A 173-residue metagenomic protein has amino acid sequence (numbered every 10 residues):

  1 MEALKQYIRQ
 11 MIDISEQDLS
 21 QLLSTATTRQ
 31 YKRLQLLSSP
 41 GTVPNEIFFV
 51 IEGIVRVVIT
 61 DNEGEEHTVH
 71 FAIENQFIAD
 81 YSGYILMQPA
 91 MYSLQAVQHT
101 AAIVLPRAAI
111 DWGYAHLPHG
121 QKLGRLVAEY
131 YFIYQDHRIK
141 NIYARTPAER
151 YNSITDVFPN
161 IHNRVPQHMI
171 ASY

Functional and structural regions predicted by a protein language model:
M1, A109-I110, G124, Y131-I133: Alpha-helical bundle regulatory/interaction domains
M1-T27: Cyclic nucleotide-binding regulatory module and flanking cytosolic helices
L4-K5, Y131-K140: Short, Lys/Arg-enriched N-terminal segment that forms or immediately precedes the first helix of a structured domain
T27, I54-I59, F77, A101-A102: Short beta-strand segments in beta-sandwich/barrel cores
L34, N45, F49-R56, E74-N75: Glycine- and acidic-residue-biased ligand/ion/polar-headgroup-sensing regions
L37-T42: Short phosphate-coordinating micro-motif centered on Lys-Gly-acidic
T68-L126: Cyclic-nucleotide recognition modules
R145-Y173: Phosphate-/nucleic-acid-contacting segments
